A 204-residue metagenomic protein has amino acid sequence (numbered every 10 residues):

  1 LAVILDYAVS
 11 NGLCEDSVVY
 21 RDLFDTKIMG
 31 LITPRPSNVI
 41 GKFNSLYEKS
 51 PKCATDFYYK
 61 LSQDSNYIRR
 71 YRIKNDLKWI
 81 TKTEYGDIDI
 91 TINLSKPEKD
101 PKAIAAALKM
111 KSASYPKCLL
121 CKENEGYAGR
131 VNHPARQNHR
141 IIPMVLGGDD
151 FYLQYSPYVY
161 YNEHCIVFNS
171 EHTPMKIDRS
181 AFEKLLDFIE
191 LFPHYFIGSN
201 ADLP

Functional and structural regions predicted by a protein language model:
L1-P174: Active-site microenvironments that recognize anionic phosphate/pyrophosphate groups
L119-E125, E183-L185, G198-S199: Short C-terminal domain-edge/linker segments immediately following a structured domain
A135-N138, F182, N200-A201: Short acidic (Asp/Glu) patches
L146, L203-P204: A broadly tuned preference for mixed-charge, low-complexity surface segments
S170-Y195: Helical scaffold of the NTase/Pol beta-like nucleotidyltransferase catalytic core
Y195-L203: A short glycine-rich, hydrophobically flanked beta-strand micro-motif that places a catalytic Asp/Glu for divalent metal
